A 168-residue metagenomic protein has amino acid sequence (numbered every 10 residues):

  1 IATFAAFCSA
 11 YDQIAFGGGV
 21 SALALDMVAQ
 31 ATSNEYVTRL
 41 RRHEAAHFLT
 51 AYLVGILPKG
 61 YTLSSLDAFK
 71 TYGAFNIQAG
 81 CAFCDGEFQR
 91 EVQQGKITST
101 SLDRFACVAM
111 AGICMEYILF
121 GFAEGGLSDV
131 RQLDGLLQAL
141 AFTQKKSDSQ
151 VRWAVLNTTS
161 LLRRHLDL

Functional and structural regions predicted by a protein language model:
I1-E44, F48-L168: Soluble catalytic regions of large protease machineries
